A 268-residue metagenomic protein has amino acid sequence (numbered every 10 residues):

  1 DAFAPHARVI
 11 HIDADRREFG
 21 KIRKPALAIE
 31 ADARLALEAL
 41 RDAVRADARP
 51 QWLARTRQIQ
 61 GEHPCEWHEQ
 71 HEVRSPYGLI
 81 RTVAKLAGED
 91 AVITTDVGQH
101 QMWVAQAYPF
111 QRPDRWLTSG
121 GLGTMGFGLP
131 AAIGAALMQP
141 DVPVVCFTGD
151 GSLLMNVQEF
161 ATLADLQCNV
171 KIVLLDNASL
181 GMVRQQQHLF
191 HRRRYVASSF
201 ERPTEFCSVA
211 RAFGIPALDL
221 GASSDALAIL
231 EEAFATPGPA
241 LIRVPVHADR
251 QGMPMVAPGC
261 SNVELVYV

Functional and structural regions predicted by a protein language model:
D1-H11, M138-P203: Conserved thiamine diphosphate
D1-R16, D114, P254-V268: A short, gly/pro- and small-residue-rich
D1-R55: Glycine-rich, acidic loop regions that bind phosphate or pyrophosphate groups
R16-G20, A26, A36-L37, Q101-M102 (+4 more regions): Short gly/pro/ser/thr-enriched loop/turn and capping motifs at secondary-structure boundaries
L27-A28, A36, D42, C65 (+1 more regions): Conserved thiamine diphosphate
R57-A135, D141: Active-site diphosphate/adenylate-binding microenvironment
A226, E231-V268: Glycine/aspartate-rich loop-and-adjacent alpha/beta segment that forms the canonical ThDP
